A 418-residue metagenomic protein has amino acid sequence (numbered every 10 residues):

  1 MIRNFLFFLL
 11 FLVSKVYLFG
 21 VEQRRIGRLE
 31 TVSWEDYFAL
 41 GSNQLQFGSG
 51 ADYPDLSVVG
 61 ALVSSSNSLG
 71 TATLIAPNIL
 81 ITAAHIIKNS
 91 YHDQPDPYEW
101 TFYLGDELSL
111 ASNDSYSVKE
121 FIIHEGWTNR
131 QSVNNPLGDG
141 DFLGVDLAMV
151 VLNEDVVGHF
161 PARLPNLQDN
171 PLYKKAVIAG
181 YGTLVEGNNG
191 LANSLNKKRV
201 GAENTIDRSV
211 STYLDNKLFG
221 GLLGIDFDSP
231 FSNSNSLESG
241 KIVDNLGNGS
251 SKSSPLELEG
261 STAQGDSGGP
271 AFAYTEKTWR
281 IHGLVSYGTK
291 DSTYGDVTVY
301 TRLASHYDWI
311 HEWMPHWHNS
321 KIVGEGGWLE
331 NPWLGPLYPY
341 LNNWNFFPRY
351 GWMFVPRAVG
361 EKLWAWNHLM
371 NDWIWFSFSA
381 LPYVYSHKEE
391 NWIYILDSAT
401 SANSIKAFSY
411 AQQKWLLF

Functional and structural regions predicted by a protein language model:
F5-V13: Sec-dependent N-terminal signal peptides
K15-G20: Sec/Tat signal peptide C-region and signal peptidase I cleavage site
V21-A39, N43, T73-I87, D96-T101 (+5 more regions): C-terminal subregion of chymotrypsin/trypsin-like serine protease catalytic domains
L29-P54, D96-N170, A179-V185, L191-V200 (+1 more regions): Conserved catalytic-core segment of clan PA serine endopeptidases
P54-A61, A176, L341-N343, A380-P382: Short, hydrophobic/aromatic-rich segments at coil-to-beta transitions
P54-P95, E99-Y103, M149, D155: Catalytic histidine site
N67-L69, L80-I81, I86-K88, T128 (+4 more regions): Solvent-exposed loop/turn segments at secondary-structure junctions within structured extracellular/periplasmic domains
W317-F418: Repetitive, compositionally biased segments used for assembly/scaffolding
